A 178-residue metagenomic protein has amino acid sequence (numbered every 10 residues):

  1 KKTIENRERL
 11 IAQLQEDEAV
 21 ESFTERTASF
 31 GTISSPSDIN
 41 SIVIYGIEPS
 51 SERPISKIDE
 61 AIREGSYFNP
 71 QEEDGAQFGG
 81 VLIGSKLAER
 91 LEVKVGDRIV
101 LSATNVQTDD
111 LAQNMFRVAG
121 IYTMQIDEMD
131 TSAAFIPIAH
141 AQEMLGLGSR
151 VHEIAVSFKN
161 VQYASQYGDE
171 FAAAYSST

Functional and structural regions predicted by a protein language model:
K1, H152-S157: Short cationic amphipathic helices and targeting signals
K2-F135, Q142-S149: A structural signal for hydrophobic secondary-structure junctions, strongest on transmembrane helix-loop-helix units
T3-I4, P137, N160-Y163: Helix N-cap motif at beta-to-alpha junctions
L10, Q166-Y167: Hydrophobic side chains in well-ordered alpha-helices
Q13, H140, E170, A174: Solvent-exposed, charged/polar functional surfaces in cytosolic regulatory/catalytic domains
G84, K159-N160: Residue-level recognition of the GNAT/N-acetyltransferase active site
R150-H152, S177: A short pocket-lining beta-strand/turn micro-motif at the edge of beta-sheets
F158-K159, G168-T178: A cross-kingdom feature of multi-pass membrane systems that activates on extracytoplasmic/periplasmic
